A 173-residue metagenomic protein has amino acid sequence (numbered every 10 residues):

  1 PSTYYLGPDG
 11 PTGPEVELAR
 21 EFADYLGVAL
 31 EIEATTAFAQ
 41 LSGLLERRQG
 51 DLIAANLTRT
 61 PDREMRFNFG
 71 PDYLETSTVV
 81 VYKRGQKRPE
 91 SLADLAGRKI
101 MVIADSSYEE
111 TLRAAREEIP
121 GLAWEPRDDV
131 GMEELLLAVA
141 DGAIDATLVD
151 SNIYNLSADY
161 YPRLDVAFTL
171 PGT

Functional and structural regions predicted by a protein language model:
P1, T35-A37, G50, L57-T60 (+6 more regions): Solvent-exposed coil/turn segments that connect beta secondary-structure elements in extracytoplasmic/periplasmic
P1-L57, P61-M65, E125-D129, L137: Extracytoplasmic small-molecule ligand-binding "clamshell" domains of the periplasmic binding protein/Venus flytrap
P1-L6, P11-T12, L92-E109, A123-W124: Short loop->beta-strand "edge-of-pocket" segments that line small-molecule binding or catalytic clefts across diverse
A23-E31, E46-G50, G85, I100 (+3 more regions): Sec-exported extracytoplasmic/periplasmic mature domains
L26-V28, M65, T76-T78, A96 (+2 more regions): Envelope-exposed proteins and targeting segments
L44, P71, Y82-I100, A114: Flexible hinge/capping segments at coil-to-helix
D51-N56, A143-D150, A167: Paired acidic/hydrophobic, glycine-rich loop segments that form the ligand-binding mouth/hinge of periplasmic-binding
D62, D72-K83, M132-E133, S151-T173: Periplasmic-binding protein-like
